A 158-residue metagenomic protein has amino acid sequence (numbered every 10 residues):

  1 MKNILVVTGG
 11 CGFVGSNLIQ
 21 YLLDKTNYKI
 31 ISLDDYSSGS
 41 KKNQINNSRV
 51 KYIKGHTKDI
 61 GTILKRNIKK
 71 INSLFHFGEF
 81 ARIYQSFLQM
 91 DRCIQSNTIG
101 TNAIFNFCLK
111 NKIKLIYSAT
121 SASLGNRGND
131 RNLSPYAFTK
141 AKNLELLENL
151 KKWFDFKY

Functional and structural regions predicted by a protein language model:
M1-Y158: N-terminal Rossmann-like NAD(P)+-binding domain of SDR-like oxidoreductases, especially those catalyzing
